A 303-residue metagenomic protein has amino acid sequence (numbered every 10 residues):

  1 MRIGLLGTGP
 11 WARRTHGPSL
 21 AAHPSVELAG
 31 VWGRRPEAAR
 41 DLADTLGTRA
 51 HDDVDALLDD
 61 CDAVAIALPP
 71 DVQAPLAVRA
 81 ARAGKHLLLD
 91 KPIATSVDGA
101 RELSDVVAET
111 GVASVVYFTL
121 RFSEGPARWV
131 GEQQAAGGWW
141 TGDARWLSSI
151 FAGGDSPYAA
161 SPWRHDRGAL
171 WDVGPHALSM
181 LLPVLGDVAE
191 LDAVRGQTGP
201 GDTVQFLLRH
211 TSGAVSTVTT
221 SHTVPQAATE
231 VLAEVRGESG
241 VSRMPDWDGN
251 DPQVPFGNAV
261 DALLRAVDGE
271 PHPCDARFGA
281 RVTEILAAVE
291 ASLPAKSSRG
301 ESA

Functional and structural regions predicted by a protein language model:
M1-T45: N-terminal Rossmann-like dinucleotide-binding module
A12, D52, L89, S114-V116: Hydrophobic residues in well-ordered beta-strands that form the structural core
A43, A56, A63-I66, T211 (+1 more regions): C-terminal helix-rich "cap/oligomerization" subdomain common to oxidoreductases
L46-S104: Beta-loop-alpha module in the N-terminal Rossmann-like domain of NAD(P)-dependent dehydrogenases, especially those
A94-G154: A contiguous active-site-proximal alpha/beta segment in oxidoreductase catalytic domains
Y117-E124, D155-V188, A259, G279: Mid-domain beta-loop-alpha active-site segment that forms a flexible, acidic cofactor/metal-binding surface
F122-A144, W171-G196, R209-A214: Oxidoreductase and adenylate-handling cofactor-binding alpha/beta cores
L178-D246, V260-V267: Contiguous beta-strand/loop segments that form the cofactor/metal-binding neighborhood of enzyme cores
